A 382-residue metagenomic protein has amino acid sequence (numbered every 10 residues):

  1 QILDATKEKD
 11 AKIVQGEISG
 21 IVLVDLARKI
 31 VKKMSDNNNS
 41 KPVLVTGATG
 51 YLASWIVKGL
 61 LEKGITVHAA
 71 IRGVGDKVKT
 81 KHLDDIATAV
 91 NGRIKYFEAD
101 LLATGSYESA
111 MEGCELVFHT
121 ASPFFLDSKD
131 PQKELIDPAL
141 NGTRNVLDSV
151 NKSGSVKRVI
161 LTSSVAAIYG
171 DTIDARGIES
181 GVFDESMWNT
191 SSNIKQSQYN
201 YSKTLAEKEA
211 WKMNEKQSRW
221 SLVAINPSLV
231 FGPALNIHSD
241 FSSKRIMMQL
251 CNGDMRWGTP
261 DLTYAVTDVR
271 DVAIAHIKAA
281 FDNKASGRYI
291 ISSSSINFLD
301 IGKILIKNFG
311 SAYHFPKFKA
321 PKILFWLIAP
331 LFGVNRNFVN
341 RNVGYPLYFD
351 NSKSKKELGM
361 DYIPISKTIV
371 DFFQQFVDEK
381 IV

Functional and structural regions predicted by a protein language model:
A27-I30, A275-N337, K356, I365 (+1 more regions): Mid/C-terminal beta-alpha module of Rossmann-like enzyme folds, strongest in SDR-family dehydrogenases/epimerases
V43-K63: N-terminal Rossmann NAD(P)H-binding glycine-rich loop of SDR-like oxidoreductase domains
G73-N141: NAD(P)H-binding glycine-rich loop region in Rossmannoid oxidoreductase-like domains and their noncatalytic homologs
H119, P123, K129-Y199, V223: Conserved Rossmann-fold NAD(P)-dependent oxidoreductase catalytic core, especially the SDR/UDP-sugar
N193-L222: Active-site Tyr-X1-5-Lys
K195-Q198, G232-S239, M255-R270: Glycine-rich "substrate-gating" loop/helix at the edge of Rossmann-like oxidoreductase active sites
K216-W220, G232-I246, A279-Y289: Glycine/proline-rich active-site loop of Rossmann-fold NAD(P)-dependent oxidoreductases
M248-R256, L262-Y289, S294: Alpha-helical substrate-binding/gating segment
